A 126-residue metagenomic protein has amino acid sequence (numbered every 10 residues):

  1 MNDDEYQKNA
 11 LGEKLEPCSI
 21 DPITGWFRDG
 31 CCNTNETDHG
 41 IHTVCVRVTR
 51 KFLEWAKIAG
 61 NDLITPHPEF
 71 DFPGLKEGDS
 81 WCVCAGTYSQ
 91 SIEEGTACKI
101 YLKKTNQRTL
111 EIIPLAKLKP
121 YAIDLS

Functional and structural regions predicted by a protein language model:
M1-K51, L115, A122-D124: Extended boundary segments
R47-D62: Short, basic/aromatic beta-hairpin or loop at an interaction surface
I64-D71: Short alpha-helix capping/helix-loop boundary micro-motifs
Y88-E111: Short, compositionally biased
N106-S126: Glycine- and charge-enriched low-complexity intrinsically disordered segments
